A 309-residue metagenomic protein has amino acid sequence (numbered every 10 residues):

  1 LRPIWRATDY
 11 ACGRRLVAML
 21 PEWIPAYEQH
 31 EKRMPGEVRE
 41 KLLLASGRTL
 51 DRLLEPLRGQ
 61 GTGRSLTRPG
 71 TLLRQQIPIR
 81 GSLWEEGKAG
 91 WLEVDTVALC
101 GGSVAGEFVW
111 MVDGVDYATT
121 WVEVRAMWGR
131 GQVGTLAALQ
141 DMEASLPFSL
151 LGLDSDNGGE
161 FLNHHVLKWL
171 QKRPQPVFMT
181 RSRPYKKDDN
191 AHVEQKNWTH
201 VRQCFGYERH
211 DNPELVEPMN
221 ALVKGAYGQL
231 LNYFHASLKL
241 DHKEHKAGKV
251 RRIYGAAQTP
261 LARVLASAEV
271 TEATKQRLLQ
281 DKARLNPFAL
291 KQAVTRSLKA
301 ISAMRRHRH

Functional and structural regions predicted by a protein language model:
L1-G152, N157-H309: Secondary-structure boundary/capping micro-motif
